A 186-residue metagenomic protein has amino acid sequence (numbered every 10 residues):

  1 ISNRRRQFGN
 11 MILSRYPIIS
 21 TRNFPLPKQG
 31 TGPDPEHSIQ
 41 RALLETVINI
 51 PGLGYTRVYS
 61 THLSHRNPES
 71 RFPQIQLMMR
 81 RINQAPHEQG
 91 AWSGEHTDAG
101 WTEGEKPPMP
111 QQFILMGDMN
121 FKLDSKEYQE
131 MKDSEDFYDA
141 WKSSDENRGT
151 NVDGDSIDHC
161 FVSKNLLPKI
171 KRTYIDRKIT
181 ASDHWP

Functional and structural regions predicted by a protein language model:
I1-Y55, Y59, L63, Y174-K178 (+1 more regions): Structured beta-strand-rich core segments of catalytic domains in phosphoester-bond hydrolases
S2, I19, L63-R66, M119-K122 (+1 more regions): Solvent-exposed loop/turn segments at secondary-structure junctions within structured extracellular/periplasmic domains
F8, E69-P73, K126, V152: Generic recognition of short, well-ordered alpha-helical segments
N10, M79, Y128-K132: Short amphipathic alpha-helical segments and helix-helix/interface helices
T31, V47, P86-I114, M119-P186: Metal-dependent phosphoester-hydrolase catalytic domains
R41, Q76, G154-D155: A structural signal for well-ordered alpha-helical segments within the folded catalytic domains of diverse enzymes
V58-H87: Active-site beta-loop-alpha substructure in enzyme catalytic cores, prototypically the cysteine-centered nucleophile
